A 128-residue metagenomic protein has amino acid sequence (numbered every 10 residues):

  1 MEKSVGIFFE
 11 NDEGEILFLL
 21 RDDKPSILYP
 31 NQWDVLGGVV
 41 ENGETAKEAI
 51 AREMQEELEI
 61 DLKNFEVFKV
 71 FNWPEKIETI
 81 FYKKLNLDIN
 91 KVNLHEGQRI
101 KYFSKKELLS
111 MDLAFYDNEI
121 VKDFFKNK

Functional and structural regions predicted by a protein language model:
M1-L17: Conserved N-terminal beta-strand and adjoining loop/helix that marks the start of the Nudix/MutT-like hydrolase domain
E2, N11, I27-L28, E75-K76 (+1 more regions): A generic fold-level signal
S4-V5, T45, Q98: Short loop/turn microsegments at loop-to-beta-strand junctions
N11, V70-K91, K101, K105-E107 (+1 more regions): Active-site-adjacent beta-strand/loop module that shapes the phosphate/pyrophosphate-binding cleft
E15-R52, E56: Conserved Nudix-box catalytic region and its N-terminal flanking loop in Nudix hydrolases and closely related
S26, N93-K128: Nudix hydrolase/Nudix homology domain
D61-K69: A short coil-to-beta-strand element that immediately follows conserved catalytic motifs
